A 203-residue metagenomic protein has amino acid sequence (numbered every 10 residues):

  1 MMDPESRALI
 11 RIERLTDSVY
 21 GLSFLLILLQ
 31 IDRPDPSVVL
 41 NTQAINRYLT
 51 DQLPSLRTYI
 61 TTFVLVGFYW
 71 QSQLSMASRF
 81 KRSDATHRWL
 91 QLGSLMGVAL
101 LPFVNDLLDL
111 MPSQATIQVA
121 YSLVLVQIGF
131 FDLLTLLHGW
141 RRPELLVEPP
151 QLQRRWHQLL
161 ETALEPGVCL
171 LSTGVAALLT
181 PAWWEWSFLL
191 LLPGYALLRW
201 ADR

Functional and structural regions predicted by a protein language model:
M2-R203: Multi-pass alpha-helical transmembrane bundle typical of ion/small-solute transporters and intramembrane aspartyl
